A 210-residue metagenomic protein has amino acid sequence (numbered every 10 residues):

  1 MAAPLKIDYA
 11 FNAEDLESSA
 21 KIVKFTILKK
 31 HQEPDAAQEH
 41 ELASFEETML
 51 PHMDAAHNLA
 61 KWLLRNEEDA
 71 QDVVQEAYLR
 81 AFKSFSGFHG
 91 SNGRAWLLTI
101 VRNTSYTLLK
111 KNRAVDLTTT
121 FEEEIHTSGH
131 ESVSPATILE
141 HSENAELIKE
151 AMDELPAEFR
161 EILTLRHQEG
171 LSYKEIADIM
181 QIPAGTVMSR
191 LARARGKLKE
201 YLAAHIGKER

Functional and structural regions predicted by a protein language model:
M1-P51, E124-I138, E146-E158, K174 (+2 more regions): Intrinsic, short, N-terminal disordered tails of RNA polymerase sigma-factor systems
T48, H52, A56, A77 (+3 more regions): Residue-level preference for hydrophobic side chains embedded in well-ordered alpha helices
T48-E67, S84, M152, A203-H205: Amphipathic, Lys/Arg- and hydrophobic-enriched alpha-helical face
N66, S172, Q181-T186: Helix-turn-helix DNA-binding motif, specifically the short coil turn and the N-cap/start of the second
D72-L79, K83, S91-N103: Structural recognition of an alpha-helix C-terminal capping motif at a helix-to-coil junction
T99-T120, H141: Arg/Lys-rich amphipathic alpha helix in sigma70-family domain 2
I162-R166: A short pre-motif secondary-structure segment
